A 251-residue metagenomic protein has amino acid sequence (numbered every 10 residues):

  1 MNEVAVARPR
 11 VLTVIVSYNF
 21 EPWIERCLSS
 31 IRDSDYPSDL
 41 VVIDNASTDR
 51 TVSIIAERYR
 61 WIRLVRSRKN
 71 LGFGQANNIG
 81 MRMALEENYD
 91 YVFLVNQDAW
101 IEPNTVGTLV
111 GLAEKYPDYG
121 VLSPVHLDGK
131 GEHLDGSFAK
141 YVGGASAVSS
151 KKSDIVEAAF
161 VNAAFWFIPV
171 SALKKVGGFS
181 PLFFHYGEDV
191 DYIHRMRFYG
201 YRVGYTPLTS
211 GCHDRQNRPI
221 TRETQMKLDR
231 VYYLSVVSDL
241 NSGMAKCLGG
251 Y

Functional and structural regions predicted by a protein language model:
S29-S38: Short, acidic, metal-binding catalytic loop of nucleotide-sugar glycosyltransferases
S30, D44-S53, K69, A99: A conserved acidic beta->alpha catalytic loop
S67-E87: Glycine-rich, basic loop-to-helix element that forms the pyrophosphate-binding segment of sugar-nucleotide handling
Y89-W100: Short beta-strand-to-loop acidic/aromatic patch adjacent to the donor-nucleotide binding site
E102-D135: Conserved donor NDP-sugar-binding/catalytic core segment of glycosyltransferases
P124, K140-A159: Short, flexible, basic/aromatic active-site loop/helix in glycosyltransferases
F160-G177, L182-S210: A short, conserved alpha-helix in the catalytic core of glycosyltransferases
Y199-Y251: Active-site-adjacent helix/loop segment of glycosyltransferases that harbors family-specific signature motifs
